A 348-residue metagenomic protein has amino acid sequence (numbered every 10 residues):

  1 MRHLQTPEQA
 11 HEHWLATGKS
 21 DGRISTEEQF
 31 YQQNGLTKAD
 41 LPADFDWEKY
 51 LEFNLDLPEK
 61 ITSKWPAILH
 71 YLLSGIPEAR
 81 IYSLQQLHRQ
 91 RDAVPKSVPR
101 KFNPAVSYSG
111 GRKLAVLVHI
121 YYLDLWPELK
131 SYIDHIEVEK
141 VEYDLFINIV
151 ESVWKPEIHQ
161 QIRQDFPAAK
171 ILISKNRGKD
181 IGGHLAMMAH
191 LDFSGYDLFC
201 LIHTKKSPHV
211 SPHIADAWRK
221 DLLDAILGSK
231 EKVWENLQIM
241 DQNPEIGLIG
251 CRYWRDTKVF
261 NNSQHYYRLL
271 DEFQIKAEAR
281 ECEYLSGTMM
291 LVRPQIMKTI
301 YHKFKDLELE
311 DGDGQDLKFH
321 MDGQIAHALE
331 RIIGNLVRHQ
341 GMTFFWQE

Functional and structural regions predicted by a protein language model:
M1-Y108: Charge-rich, low-complexity intrinsically disordered regions
P77, Y121-L125, V150-W154, N176-K179 (+4 more regions): Short, solvent-exposed loop/turn segments at secondary-structure junctions
Y108-D124, N148: A conserved hydrophobic helix/loop-capping motif in glycosyltransferases and polysaccharide synthases
R112-L114, I136-F146, A169-K170: Short loop->beta transition adjacent to catalytic acidic/histidine clusters or analogous donor-positioning motifs
L123-E137, I158: Short, well-formed alpha-helical segments that are part of the catalytic scaffolds of diverse glycosyltransferases
E151-I202, S207-A217: Active-site-proximal specificity loops/subdomain of glycosyltransferases
S207-D256: Conserved donor-nucleotide/metal-binding helix-loop-beta segment in metal-dependent transferases, i.e., the alpha-helix
N243-E348: Catalytic core and acceptor-binding pocket of nucleotide-sugar-dependent glycosyltransferases
